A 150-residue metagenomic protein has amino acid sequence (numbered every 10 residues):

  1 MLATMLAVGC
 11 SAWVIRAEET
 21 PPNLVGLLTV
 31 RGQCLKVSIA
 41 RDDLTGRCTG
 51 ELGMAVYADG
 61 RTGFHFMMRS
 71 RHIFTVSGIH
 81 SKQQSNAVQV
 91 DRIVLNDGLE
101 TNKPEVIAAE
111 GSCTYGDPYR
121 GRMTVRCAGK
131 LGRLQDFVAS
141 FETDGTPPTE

Functional and structural regions predicted by a protein language model:
L2-G9: Bacterial N-terminal signal peptides
A3, L27-L28, R41-D42, V106 (+1 more regions): Residue-level signal for mature regions of secreted extracellular proteins and peptides
W13-A17: Sec/Tat signal peptide C-region and signal peptidase I cleavage site
E18-Q89: An ectodomain-focused feature that recognizes extracytoplasmic/extracellular
G78-Q84, F137-E150: A short, surface-exposed beta-strand/turn
V88-A139: Acidic, glycine-rich flexible loop segments
